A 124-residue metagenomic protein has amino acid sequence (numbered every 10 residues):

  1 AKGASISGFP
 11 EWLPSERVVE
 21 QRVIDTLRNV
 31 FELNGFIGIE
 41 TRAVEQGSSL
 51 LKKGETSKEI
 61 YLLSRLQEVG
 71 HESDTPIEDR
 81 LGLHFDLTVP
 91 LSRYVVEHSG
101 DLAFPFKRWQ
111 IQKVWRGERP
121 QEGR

Functional and structural regions predicted by a protein language model:
A1-R124: TRNA-recognition modules of translation machinery and tRNA-sensing kinases, especially anticodon-binding
